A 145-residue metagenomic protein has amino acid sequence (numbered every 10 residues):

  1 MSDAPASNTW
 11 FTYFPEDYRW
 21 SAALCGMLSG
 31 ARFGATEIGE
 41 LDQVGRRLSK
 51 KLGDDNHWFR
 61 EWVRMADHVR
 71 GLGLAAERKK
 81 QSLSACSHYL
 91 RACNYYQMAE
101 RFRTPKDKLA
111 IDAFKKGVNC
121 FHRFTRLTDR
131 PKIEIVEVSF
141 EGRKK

Functional and structural regions predicted by a protein language model:
M1-W58: Long, non-catalytic architectural segments outside compact domain cores
W58, M65, S84-A85: Residues that mark the junctions of alpha-helical repeat units in TPR/alpha-solenoid scaffolds
W62, V69, D112-K145: N-terminal cap/lid segment of alpha/beta-hydrolase-fold proteins
S82, C86-D112, V118: Short, charge-rich amphipathic alpha-helical segments embedded in non-transmembrane helical bundles/solenoids
